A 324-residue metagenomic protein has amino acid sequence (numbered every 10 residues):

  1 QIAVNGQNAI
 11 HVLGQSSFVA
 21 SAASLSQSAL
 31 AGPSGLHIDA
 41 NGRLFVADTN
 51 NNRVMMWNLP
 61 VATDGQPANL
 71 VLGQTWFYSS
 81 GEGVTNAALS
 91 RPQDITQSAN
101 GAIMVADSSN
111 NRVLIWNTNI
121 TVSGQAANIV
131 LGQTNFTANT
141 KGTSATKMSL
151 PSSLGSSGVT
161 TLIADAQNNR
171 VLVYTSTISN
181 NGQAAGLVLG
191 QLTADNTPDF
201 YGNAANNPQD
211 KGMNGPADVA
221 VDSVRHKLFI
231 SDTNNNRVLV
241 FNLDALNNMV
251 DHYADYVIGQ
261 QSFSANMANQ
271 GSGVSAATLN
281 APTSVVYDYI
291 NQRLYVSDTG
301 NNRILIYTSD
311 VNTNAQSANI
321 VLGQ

Functional and structural regions predicted by a protein language model:
I2-S34, P60-Q93, N119-S152, T177-A217 (+2 more regions): Gly/Pro-rich loop segments of beta-rich domains
I38-N41, Q97-N100, S156-G158, V221-R225 (+1 more regions): Residue-level detector of Asp-centered blade-edge/turn motifs that repeat once per structural unit in beta-propeller
R43-F45, A102-M104, T160-I163, K227-F229 (+1 more regions): Conserved beta-propeller blade signature
T49-N50, L59, S108-S109, T118 (+6 more regions): Short loop/turn segments immediately following the C-termini of beta-strands
N52-M56, L70, N111-I115, I129 (+6 more regions): A short loop-to-beta-strand structural motif that recurs across blades of beta-propeller domains
